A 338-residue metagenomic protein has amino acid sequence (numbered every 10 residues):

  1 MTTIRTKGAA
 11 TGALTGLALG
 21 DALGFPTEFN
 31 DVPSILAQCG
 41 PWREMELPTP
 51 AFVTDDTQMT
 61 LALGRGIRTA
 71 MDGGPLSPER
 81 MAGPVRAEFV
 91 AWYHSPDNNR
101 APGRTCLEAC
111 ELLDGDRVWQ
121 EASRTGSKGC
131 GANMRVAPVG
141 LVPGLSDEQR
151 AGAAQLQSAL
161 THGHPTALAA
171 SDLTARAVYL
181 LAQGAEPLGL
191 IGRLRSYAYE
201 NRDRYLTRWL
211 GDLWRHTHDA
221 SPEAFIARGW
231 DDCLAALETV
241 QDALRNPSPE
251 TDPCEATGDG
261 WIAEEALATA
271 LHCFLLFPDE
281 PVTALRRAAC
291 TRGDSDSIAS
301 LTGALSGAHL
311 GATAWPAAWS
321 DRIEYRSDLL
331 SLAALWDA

Functional and structural regions predicted by a protein language model:
M1-A338: Structured, active/binding-site neighborhoods that engage oxygen-rich ligands
